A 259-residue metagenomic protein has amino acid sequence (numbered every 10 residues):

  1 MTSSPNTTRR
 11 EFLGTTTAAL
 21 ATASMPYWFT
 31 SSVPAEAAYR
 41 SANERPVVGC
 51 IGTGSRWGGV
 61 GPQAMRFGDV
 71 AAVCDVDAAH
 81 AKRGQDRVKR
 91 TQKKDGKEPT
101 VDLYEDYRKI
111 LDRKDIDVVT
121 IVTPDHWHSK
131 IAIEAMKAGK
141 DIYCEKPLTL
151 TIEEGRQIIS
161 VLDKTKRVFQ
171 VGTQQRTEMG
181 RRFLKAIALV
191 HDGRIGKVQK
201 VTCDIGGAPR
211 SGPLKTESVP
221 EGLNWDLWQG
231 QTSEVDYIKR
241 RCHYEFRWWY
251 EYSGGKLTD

Functional and structural regions predicted by a protein language model:
T2-C144, E153-V168, Q175: N-terminal glycine-/serine-/threonine-rich beta1-alpha1-beta2 phosphate-ribose binding loop of Rossmann-like
A72-C74, T120, Q199-T202, Q229: Residues embedded in well-ordered beta-strands within globular domains across many folds
C74, S218, G254-T258: Hydrophobic alpha-helical scaffolding
A79, I116, D125, L148 (+2 more regions): Flexible, active-site-proximal loop/turn residues at the rims of small-molecule/cofactor binding pockets and catalytic
D125, S129, T149-I152, G180 (+1 more regions): Conserved structured core elements
D141-Y143, T149-L227: A contiguous active-site-proximal alpha/beta segment in oxidoreductase catalytic domains
D226-D259: Rossmann-like dinucleotide-binding domain that binds NAD(P)(H)
